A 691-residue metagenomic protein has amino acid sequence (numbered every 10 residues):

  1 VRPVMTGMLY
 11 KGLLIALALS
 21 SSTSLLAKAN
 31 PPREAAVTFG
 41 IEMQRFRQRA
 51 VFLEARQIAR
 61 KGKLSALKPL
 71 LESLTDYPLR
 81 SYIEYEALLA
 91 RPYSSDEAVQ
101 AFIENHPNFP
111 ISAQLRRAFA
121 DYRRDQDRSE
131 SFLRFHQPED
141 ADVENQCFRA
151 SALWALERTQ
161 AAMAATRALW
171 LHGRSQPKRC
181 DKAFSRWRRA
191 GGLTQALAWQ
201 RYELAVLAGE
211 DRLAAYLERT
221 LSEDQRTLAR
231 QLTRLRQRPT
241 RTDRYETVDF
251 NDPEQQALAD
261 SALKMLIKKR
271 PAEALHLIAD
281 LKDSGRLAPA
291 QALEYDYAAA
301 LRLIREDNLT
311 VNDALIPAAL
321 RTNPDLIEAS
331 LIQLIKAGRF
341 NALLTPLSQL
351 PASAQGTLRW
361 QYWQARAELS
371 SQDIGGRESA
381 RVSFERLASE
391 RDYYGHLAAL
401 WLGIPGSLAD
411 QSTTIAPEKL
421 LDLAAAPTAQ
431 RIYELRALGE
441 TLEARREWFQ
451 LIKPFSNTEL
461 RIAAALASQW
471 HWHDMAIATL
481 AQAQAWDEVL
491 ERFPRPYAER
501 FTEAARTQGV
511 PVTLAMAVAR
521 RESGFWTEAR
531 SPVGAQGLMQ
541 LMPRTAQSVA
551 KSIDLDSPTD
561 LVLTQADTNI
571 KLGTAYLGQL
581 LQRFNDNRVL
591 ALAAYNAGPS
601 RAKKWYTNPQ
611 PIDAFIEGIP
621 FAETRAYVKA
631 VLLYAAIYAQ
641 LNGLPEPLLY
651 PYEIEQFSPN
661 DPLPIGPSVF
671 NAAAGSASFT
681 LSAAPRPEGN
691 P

Functional and structural regions predicted by a protein language model:
R2-L13: Bacterial N-terminal signal peptides that target proteins for export
K11-S21: Bacterial N-terminal signal peptides
G12, A29-P31, A672: N-terminal cationic leader/targeting segments used for protein routing and processing
T23-A27: Sec/Tat signal peptide C-region and signal peptidase I cleavage site
K28-T507, T513, V533, D567: Alpha-helical solenoid repeat scaffolds
Y85-E86, H276, A314-L315, A352 (+8 more regions): Catalytic glycan-binding domains that act on GlcNAc-containing polysaccharides
